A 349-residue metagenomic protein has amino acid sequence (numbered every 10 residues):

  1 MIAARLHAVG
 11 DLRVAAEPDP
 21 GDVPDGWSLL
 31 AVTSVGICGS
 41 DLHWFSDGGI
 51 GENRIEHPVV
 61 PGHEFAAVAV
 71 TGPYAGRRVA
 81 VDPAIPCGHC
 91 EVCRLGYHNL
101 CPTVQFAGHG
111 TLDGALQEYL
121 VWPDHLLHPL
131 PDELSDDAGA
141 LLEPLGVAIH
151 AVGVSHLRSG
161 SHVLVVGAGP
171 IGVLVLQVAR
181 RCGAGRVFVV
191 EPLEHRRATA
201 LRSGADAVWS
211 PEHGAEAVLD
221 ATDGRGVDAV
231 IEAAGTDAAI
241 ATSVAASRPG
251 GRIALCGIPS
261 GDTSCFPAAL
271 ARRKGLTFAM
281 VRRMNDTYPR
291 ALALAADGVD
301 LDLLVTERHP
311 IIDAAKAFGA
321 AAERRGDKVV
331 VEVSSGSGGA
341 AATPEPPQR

Functional and structural regions predicted by a protein language model:
M1-A3, A241-V244, N285-R349: C-terminal hydrophobic helical "lid"/dimerization subdomain of Rossmann-like NAD(P)H-dependent oxidoreductases
R5-D22, G39-A66, A80, C101-D113: N-terminal glycine-rich cofactor-binding segment
P20-V35, I50-E91, P131-E133: Glycine-rich beta-strand-centered segment in the early N-terminal region that forms part of a ligand/cofactor-binding
G76, L134-H213: Mid-domain Rossmann-like dinucleotide-binding core that forms the NAD(H)/NADP(H) cofactor-binding site
C87-V166: NAD(P)H dinucleotide-binding glycine-rich loop of Rossmann-like/cofactor-binding domains, especially the beta1-alpha1
S155, A198, S203-T277: Glycine-rich cofactor phosphate-binding loops and adjacent beta1-alpha1 units of small-molecule cofactor enzyme domains
P192-L193, P259, M284: Residues in the short beta-alpha loop(s) of Rossmann-like NAD(P)-binding domains
